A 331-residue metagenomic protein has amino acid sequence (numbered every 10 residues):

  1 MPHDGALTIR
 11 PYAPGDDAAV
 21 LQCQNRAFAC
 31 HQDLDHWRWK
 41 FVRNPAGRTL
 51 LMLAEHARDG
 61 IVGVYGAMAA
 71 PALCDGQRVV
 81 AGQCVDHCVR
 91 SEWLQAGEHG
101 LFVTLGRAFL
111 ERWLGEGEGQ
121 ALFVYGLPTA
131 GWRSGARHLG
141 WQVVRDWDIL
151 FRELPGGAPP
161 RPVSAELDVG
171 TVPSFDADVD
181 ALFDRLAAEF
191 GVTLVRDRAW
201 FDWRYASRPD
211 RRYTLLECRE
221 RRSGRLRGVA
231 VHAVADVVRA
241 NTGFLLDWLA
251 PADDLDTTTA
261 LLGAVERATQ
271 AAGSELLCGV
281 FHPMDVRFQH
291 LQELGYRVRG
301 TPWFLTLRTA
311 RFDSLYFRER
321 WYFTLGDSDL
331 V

Functional and structural regions predicted by a protein language model:
M1-G15, G156-F175: Conserved N-terminal entry element of GNAT/NAT acetyltransferase domains
P2, N44-A54, V62-G66, G82-V89 (+5 more regions): Core nucleotidyl-transferase/polymerase catalytic module
D4, A121-E166, R222, V231-L255 (+1 more regions): Active-site/acyl-donor-binding loops of N-acyltransferases
L7-H87, T129-A130, P173-P251: A conserved beta-strand-loop-helix scaffold within acyl/acetyltransferase catalytic domains
Q24-F28, F109-G117, A136, L186 (+3 more regions): Hydrophobic, Leu/Ile/Phe/Ala-enriched alpha-helical segments that form helix-helix packing faces
V89, L94-W113, L255-R267: Conserved acetyl-CoA-binding loop-helix of GNAT-fold acetyltransferases
R112-Q120, E220-G224: Secondary-structure boundary elements
